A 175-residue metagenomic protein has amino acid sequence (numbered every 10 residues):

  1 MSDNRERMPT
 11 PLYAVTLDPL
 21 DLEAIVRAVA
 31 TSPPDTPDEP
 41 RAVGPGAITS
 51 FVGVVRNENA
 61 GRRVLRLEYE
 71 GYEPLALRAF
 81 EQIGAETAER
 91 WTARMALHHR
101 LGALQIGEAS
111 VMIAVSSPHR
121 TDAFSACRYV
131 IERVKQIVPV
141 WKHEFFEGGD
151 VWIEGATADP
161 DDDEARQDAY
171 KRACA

Functional and structural regions predicted by a protein language model:
S2-A109, P118, F124-R128, E132-A175: N-terminal, polar/charged subdomain of small-to-medium soluble alpha/beta proteins
A114-S116: Short hydrophobic/aromatic beta-strand micro-patches that form the beta-sheet surface supporting nucleotide- or nucleic
